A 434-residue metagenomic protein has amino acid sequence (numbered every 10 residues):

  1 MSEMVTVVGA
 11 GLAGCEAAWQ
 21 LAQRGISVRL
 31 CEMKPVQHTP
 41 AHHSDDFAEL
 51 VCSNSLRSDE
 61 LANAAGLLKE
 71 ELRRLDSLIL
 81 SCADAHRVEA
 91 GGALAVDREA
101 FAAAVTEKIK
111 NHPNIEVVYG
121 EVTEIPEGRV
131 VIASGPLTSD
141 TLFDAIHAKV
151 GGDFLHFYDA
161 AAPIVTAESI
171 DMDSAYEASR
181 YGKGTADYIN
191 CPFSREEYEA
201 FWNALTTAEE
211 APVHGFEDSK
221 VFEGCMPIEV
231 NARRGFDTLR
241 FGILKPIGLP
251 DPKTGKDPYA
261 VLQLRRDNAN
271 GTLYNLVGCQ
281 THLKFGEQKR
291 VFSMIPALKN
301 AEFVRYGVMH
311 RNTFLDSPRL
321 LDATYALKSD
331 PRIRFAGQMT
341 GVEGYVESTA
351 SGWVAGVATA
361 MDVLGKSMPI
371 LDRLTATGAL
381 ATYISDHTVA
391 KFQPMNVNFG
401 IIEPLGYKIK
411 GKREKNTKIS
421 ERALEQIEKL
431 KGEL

Functional and structural regions predicted by a protein language model:
S2-A13: Beta1/beta-strand and adjacent pyrophosphate-binding region of the FAD-binding site in flavoprotein oxidoreductases
W19-S81, R373-I384: N-terminal FAD cofactor-binding segment of flavoenzymes
L61-A65, K69, S77-A90, V150-Y158 (+1 more regions): A short alpha-helix-loop-beta-strand transition element characteristic of N-terminal alpha/beta dinucleotide-binding
E71-A145: Feature captures the FAD/FMN-dependent oxidoreductase FAD-binding
N111-R290: Predominantly flavin-linked oxidoreductase catalytic cores and closely associated redox partners
L276-V342, T349-S351, P369-S385, F392-N396 (+1 more regions): A glycine-rich dinucleotide-binding beta-alpha-beta segment and adjacent secondary-structure elements that constitute
S348-I370: Internal hydrophobic alpha-helix adjacent to the cofactor/substrate pocket in enzyme cavities
M395-L434: C-terminal auxiliary extensions adjacent to catalytic cores
